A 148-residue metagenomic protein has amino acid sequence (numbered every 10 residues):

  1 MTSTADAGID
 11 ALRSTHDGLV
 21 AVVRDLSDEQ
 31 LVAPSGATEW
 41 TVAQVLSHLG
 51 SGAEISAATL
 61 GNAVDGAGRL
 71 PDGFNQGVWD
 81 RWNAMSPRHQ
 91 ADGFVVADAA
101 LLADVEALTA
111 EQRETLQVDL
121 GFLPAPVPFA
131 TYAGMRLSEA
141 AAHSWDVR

Functional and structural regions predicted by a protein language model:
M1-A7, E54-A107, E111-L116: Short, helix-capping/interhelical loops that line the mouth of catalytic, cofactor-, or ligand-binding pockets
M1-S47, A57: An N-terminal domain-cap segment
I9-L12, V42, A91-F94, A133-R136: Hydrophobic packing residues in well-ordered alpha-helices of helical domains and bundles
T15-G18, V22, G52, A97-A100 (+4 more regions): Amphipathic, well-ordered alpha-helical segments in soluble domains
Q30-G73, Q117-R148: Short, contiguous alpha-helical
